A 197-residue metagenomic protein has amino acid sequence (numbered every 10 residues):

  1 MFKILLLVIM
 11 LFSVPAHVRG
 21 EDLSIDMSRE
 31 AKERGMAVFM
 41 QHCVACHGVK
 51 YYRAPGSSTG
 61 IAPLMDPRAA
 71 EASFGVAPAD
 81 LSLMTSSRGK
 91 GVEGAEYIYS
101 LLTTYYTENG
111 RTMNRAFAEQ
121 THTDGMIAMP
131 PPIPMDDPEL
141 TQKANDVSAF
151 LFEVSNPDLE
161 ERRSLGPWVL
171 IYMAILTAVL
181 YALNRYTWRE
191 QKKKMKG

Functional and structural regions predicted by a protein language model:
K3-S13: Bacterial N-terminal signal peptides
V18-V38, G48-P55, S155-G166: Electrostatic cytochrome c docking/interface patches
I25-S28, K32, M36, F74 (+2 more regions): Solvent-exposed, acidic/flexible segments
A37-V49, A77-S86, Y97-S100, D146-A149: C-type cytochrome heme c attachment motif
G48-A95, M113-D136: Gly/Gly-Pro-rich "capping" loops immediately C-terminal to redox-active cysteine motifs in periplasmic/lumenal
S100-R111, M126, D137-T141: Hydrophobic alpha-helical transmembrane segments and adjacent short intramembrane/lumenal linkers of inner/organellar
M129-N156: Extended, hydrophilic extramembrane loops/domains of integral membrane proteins
R162-G166, M173-G197: Juxtamembrane interface at the cytosolic side of transmembrane helices
